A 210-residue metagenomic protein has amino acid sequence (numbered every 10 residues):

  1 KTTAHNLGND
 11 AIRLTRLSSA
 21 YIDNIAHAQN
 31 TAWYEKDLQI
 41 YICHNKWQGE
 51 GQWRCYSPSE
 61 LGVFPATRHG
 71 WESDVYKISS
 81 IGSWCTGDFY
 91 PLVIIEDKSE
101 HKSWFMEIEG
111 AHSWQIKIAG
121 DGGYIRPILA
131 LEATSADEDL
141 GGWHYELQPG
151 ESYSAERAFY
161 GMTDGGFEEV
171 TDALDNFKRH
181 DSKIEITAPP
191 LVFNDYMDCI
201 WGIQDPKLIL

Functional and structural regions predicted by a protein language model:
K1-Y124, G141: Polysaccharide-binding surfaces and accessory modules of carbohydrate-active proteins
I12-L14, I116, A155-E156, T163 (+1 more regions): Short helix/loop capping segments that flank catalytic or ligand/cofactor-binding pockets
Y90, G142-H144, R157, P190: Extracellular structured ligand-interaction cores
I125-Q148: Short acidic, Pro/Gly- and aromatic-enriched capping/linker segments at domain boundaries
Y145-D164: Short Pro-Gly-centered flexible turn/kink motifs
G161-A173: Short, Lys/Arg- and Gly-enriched loop/turn segments at beta-strand edges
V170-L210: An acidic-aromatic substrate-binding cleft motif
